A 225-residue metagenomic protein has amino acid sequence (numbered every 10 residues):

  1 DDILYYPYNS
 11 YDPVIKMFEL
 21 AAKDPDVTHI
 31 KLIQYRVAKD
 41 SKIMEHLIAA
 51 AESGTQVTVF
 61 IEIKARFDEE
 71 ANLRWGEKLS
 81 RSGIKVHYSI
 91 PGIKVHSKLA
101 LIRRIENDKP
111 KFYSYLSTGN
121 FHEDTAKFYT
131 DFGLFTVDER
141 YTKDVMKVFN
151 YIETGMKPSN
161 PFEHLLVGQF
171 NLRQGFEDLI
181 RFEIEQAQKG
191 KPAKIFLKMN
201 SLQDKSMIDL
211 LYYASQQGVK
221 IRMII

Functional and structural regions predicted by a protein language model:
D1-I225: Charged, low-complexity intrinsically disordered terminal segments
